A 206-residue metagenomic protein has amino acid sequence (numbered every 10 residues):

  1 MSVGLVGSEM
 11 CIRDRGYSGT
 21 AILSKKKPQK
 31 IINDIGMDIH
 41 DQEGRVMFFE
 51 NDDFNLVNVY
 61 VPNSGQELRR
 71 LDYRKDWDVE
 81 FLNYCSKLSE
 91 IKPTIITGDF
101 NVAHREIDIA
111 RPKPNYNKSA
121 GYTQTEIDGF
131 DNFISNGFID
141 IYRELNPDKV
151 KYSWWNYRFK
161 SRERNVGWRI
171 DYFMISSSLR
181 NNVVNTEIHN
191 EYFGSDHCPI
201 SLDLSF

Functional and structural regions predicted by a protein language model:
M1-G7, I12: Single conserved hydrophobic/aromatic residue that forms the stacking wall/gate of nucleotide- or nucleobase-binding
S8-E9, I31-M47, Y73-L82: Short acidic (Asp/Glu) patches
G16-I31, K149, K160-N181: Conserved beta strand-loop-helix elements of the APE1-like EEP
K25, F49-D52, S176-S177, L202-F206: Active-site beta-strand termini and strand-to-loop segments that position acidic
G36-M37, P62-D78, P114-K118: Surface-exposed cleft-lining segments at the edges of enzyme active sites
G44-Y60: Beta-strand-turn-beta hairpins that frame and shape the catalytic cleft of phosphate-ester-processing enzymes
W77-V166, I170: Metal-dependent phosphoesterases centered on the DNase I-like endonuclease/exonuclease/phosphatase
E187-F206: Surface polyanion/phosphate-binding segment centered on an Asp-His-Pro turn
